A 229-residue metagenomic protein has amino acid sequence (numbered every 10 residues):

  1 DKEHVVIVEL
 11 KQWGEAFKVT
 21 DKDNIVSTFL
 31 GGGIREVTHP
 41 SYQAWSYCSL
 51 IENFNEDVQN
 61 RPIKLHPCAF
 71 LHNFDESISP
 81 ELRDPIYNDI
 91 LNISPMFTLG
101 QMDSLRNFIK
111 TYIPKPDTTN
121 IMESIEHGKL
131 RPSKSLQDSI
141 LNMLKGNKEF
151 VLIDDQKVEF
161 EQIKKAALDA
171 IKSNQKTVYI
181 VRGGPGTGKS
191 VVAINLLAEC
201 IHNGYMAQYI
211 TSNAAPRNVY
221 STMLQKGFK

Functional and structural regions predicted by a protein language model:
D1, R217-Y220, L224: Basic, amphipathic N-terminal segments that precede the first structured/catalytic domain
D1-E123: Accessory nucleic-acid engagement/destabilization modules that flank
E36-A44, K148-E159, P185-K189, P216: Phosphate/oxyanion-binding active-site loops and adjacent basic polyanion-contact surfaces
S49, K165-L168, A198-H202, T222: Short, well-ordered alpha-helices that flank and scaffold nucleotide-derived cofactor binding pockets
I121-L141: Conserved ASCE P-loop NTPase core motifs with emphasis on AAA+ ATPases
L136, K148-T177: N-terminal pre-P-loop "Q-motif" helix
T177-N218: Conserved RecA-like ASCE P-loop NTPase motor core of nucleic-acid helicases/translocases
G227-K229: Conserved RecA-like ASCE ATPase "motif II neighborhood" in helicase/translocase motors
